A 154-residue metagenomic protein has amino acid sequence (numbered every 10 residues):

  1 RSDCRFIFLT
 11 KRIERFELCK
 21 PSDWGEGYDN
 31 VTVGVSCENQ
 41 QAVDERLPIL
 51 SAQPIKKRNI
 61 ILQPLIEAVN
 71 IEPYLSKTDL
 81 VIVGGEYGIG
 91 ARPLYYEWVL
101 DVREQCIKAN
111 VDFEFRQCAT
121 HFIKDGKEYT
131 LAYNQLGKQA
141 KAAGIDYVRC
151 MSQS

Functional and structural regions predicted by a protein language model:
R1-R116: Conserved AdoMet/S-adenosylmethionine-binding subsite of the radical SAM
T120-H121, G126-S154: C-terminal accessory extensions appended to soluble enzyme cores
